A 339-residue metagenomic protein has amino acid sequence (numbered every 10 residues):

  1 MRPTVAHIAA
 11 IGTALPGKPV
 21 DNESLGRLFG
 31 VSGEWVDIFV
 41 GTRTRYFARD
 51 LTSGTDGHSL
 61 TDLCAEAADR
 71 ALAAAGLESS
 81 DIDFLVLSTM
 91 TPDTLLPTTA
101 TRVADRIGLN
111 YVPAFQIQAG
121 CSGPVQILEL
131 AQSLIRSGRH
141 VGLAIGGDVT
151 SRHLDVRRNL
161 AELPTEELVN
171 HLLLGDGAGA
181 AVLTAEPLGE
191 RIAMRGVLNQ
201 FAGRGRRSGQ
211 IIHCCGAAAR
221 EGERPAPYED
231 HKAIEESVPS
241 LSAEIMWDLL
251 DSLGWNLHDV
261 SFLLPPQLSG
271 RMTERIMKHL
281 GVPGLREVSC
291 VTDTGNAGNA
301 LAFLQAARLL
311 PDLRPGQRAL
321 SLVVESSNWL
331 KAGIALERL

Functional and structural regions predicted by a protein language model:
M1-G57, L160-A161, T165-A233, A335-L339: Condensing-enzyme catalytic core mediating Claisen C-C bond formation in acyl metabolism
I8, G54-G120, V125, S252 (+1 more regions): Conserved beta-ketoacyl condensing-enzyme motif
G12, Q118, G142-D148, L183 (+1 more regions): Short beta-strand segments
S32, V36-I38, L60-A75, S237-S252 (+1 more regions): Short, well-ordered amphipathic alpha-helical segments that serve as non-catalytic structural scaffolds within diverse
R43-E66, F115-S122, H171-L172, R224-E244 (+2 more regions): Active-site pocket-shaping loop/turn-to-helix segments
A65, T91-P92, L109-N110, I117-R139 (+2 more regions): Claisen-condensing/thiolase-fold acyl-transfer catalytic domains that form or cleave C-C bonds in fatty acid
P92-T101, G147-L163, Q200-A218, L268-R275 (+1 more regions): Active-site-adjacent elements of ketosynthase-type condensing enzymes
R136-G175: Flexible, glycine-rich active-site loops centered on histidine and acidic residues that chelate a metal or position
